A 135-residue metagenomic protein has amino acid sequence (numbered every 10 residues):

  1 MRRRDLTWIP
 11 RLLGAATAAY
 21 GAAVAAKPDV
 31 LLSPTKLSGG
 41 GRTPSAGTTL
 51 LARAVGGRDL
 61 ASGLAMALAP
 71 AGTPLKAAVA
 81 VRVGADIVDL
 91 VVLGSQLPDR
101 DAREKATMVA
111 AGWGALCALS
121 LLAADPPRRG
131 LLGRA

Functional and structural regions predicted by a protein language model:
M1-A135: Short amphipathic, positively biased membrane-proximal segments that drive organelle/inner-membrane targeting
